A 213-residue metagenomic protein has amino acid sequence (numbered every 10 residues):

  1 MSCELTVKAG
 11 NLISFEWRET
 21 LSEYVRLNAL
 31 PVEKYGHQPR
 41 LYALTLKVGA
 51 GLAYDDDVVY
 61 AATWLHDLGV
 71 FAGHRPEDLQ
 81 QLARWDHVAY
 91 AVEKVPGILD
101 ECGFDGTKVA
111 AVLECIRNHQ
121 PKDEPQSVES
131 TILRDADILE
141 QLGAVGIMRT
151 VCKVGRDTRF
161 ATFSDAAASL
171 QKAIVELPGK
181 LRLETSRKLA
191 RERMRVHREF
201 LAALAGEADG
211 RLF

Functional and structural regions predicted by a protein language model:
S2-L12, L27-Y54, L65, R75 (+1 more regions): Divalent metal-dependent phosphate-bond-processing catalytic cores, especially two-metal-ion Mg2+/Mn2+ enzymes that act
E16, T20, T63, A111 (+1 more regions): Generic alpha-helical secondary structure signal
T20-R26: Short glycine/proline-rich turn/loop motifs
L41, W85-E101: An active-site-proximal "capping" alpha-helix that borders the catalytic cofactor pocket
D55-D56, K108: Membrane-helix interface segments
D56-P76, H87, A91, L113-K122: His-Asp-centered metal-binding catalytic motifs of divalent-metal-dependent phosphohydrolases/nucleases
E77-L82: Short glycine-enriched, charge-decorated loop/helix-capping segments at active-site entrances that position
G103-A110: Short, flexible active-site-proximal loops enriched in glycine and acidic residues
